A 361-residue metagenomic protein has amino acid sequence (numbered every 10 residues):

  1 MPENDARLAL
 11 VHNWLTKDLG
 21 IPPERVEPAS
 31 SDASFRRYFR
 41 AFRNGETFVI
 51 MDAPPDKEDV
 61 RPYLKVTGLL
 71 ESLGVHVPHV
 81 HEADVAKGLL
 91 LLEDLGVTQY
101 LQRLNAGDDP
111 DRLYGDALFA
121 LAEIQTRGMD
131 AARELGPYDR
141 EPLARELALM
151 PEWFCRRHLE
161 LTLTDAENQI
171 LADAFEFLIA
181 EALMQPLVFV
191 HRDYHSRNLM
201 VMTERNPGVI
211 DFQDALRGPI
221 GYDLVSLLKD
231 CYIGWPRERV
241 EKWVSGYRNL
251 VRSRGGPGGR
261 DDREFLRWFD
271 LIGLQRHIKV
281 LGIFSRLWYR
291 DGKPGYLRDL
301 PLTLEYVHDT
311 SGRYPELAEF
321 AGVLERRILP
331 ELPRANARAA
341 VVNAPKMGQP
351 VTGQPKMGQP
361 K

Functional and structural regions predicted by a protein language model:
M1-L89, T98, V188, M202-P207 (+2 more regions): Conserved NTP-binding catalytic cores of kinases and kinase-like/nucleotidyltransferase enzymes across multiple kinase
V11, K17, M129-P137, P142 (+3 more regions): An alpha-helical support segment within catalytic cores of ATP-dependent transferases
F35-F42, I50, F175-L224, C231-W235: Active-site acidic catalytic loop and adjacent metal/ATP-binding pocket of ATP-dependent phosphoryl transfer enzymes
R36-L159, L183-M184: ATP-binding pocket architecture of kinase catalytic cores
Y63, P110-A117, L143, N168-L171 (+3 more regions): Hydrophobic packing residues in well-ordered alpha-helices of helical domains and bundles
L149-H158, I220-P257, L271-D291, T303-T310: Active-site activation/catalytic loop segments of kinase-like enzymes and analogous catalytic loops in related
G258-D270: Acidic, serine/threonine- and proline-rich low-complexity regulatory regions
G282-G348, P360-K361: ATP/Mg2+ or Mg2+-diphosphate-binding catalytic cores that bind nucleotide phosphates or diphosphates via glycine-rich
